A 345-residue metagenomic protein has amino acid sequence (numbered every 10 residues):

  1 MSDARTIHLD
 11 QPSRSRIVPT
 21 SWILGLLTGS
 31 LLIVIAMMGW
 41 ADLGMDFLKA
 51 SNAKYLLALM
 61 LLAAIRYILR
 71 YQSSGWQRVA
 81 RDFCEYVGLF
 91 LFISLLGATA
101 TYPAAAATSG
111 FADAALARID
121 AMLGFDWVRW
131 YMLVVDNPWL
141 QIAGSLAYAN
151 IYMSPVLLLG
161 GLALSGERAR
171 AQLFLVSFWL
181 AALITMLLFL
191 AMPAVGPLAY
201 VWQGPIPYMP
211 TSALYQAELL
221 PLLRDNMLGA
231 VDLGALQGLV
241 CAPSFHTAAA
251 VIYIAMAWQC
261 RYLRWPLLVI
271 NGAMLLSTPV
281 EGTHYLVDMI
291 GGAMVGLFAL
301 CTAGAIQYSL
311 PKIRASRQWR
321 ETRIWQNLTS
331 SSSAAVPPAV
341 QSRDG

Functional and structural regions predicted by a protein language model:
M1-I17: Short, Lys/Arg-rich, polar N-terminal cytosolic tail immediately upstream of the first transmembrane signal-anchor
R14-A58, A80, C84-P155, S331: N-terminal transmembrane-helix/juxtamembrane module of multi-pass inner/ER membrane proteins
S30-M38, S94, A182-F189, G272-V280: Aromatic-anchored segments of alpha-helical transmembrane domains
R81-F90, V156-P193, P197-P207: Interfacial segments of alpha-helical transmembrane regions
L140-S154, Q237-W258, L286, I290: Membrane-interface loop-to-helix entry segments
L157-L164, T247-R264, M294-A305: Membrane-interfacial alpha-helical segments at the cytosolic side of multi-pass membrane proteins
L187, A191-Q259: Membrane-interfacial catalytic/cofactor-binding modules of polytopic membrane enzymes
G196-A199, C241, G272-A299: Interfacial helix-loop-helix junctions of multi-pass membrane proteins
